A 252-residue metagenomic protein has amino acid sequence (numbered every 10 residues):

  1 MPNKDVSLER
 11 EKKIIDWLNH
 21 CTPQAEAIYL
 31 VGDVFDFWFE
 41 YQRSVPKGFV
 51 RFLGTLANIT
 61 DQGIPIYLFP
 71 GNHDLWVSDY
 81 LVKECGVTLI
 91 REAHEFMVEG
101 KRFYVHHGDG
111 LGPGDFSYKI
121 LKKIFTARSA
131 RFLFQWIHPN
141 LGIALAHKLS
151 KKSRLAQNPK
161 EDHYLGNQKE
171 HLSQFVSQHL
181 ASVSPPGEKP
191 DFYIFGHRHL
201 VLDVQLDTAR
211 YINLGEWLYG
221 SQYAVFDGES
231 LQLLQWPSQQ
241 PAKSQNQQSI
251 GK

Functional and structural regions predicted by a protein language model:
M1-N3, S238: Short polar catalytic/cofactor-binding loops
N3-V98: Core catalytic region of metal-dependent phosphoesterases/phosphodiesterases, especially metallo-beta-lactamase-like
I28-G32, P65-N72, H106, F192-H197 (+1 more regions): Active-site neighborhood of phospho(di)ester-bond hydrolases with catalytic His/Asp-centered motifs
L75-D79, V105-H106, G112-D115: Short, well-ordered, mixed-charge alpha-helical segments that flank or form enzyme active sites
G86-R91, D109, G114-L121, F125-T126 (+1 more regions): Conserved beta-sheet core of the metallophosphoesterase superfamily
F96-Y104, L206-R210: Beta-strand-turn-beta hairpins that frame and shape the catalytic cleft of phosphate-ester-processing enzymes
G108-Q174: Active-site-proximal loop/helix segment associated with metal-binding centers of metalloenzymes
A242-K252: C-terminal regulatory/interaction regions
